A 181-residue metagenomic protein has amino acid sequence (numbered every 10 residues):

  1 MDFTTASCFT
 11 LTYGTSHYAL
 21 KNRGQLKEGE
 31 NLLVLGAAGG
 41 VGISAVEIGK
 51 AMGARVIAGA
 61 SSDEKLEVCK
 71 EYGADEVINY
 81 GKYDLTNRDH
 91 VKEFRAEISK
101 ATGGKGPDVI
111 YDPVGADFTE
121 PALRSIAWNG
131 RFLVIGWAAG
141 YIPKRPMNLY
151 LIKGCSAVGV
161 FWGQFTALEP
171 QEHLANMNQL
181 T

Functional and structural regions predicted by a protein language model:
M1-G36, E71, K82-L85: NAD(P)H dinucleotide-binding glycine-rich loop of Rossmann-like/cofactor-binding domains, especially the beta1-alpha1
L11-K21, K92-A96, D117, A175-N178: Short, contiguous clusters of charged residues that form electrostatic/catalytic patches at enzyme active sites, used
Y13-G14, G36-V46, A116: Glycine-rich NAD(P) Rossmann-fold beta1-alpha1 loop
K21, I43-I48, A122-R124: Hydrophobic alpha-helical segments in the ANL/AMP-binding
K27, G103, A127: Short conserved AdoMet
V34, K50-F118, E172: Adenosine-nucleotide cofactor-binding segment
M52, A60-D63, C69, V114-T181: Glycine-rich phosphate-binding loop and adjacent beta-alpha segment of Rossmann(oid) nucleotide-cofactor-binding
